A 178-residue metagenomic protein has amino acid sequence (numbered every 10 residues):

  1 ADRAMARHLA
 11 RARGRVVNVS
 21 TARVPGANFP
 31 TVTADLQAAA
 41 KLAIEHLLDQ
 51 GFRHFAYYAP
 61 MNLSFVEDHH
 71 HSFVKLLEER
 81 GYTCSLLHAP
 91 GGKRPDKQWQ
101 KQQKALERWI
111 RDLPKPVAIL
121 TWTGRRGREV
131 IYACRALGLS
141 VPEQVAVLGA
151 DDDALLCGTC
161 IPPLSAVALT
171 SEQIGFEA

Functional and structural regions predicted by a protein language model:
R3-A178: Bacterial carbohydrate/catabolite-sensing allosteric modules
